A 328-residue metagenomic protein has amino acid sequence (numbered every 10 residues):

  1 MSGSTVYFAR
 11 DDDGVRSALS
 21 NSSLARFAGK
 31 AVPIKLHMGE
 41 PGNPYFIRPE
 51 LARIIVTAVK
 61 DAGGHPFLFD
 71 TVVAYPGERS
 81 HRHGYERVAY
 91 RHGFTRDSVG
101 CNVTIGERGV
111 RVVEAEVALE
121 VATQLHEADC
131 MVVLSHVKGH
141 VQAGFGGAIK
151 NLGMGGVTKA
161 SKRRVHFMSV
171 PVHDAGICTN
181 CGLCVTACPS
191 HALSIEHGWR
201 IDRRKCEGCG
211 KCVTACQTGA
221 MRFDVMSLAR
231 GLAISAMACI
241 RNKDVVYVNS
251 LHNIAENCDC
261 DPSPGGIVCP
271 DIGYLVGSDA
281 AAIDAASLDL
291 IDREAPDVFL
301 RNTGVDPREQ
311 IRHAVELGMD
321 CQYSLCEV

Functional and structural regions predicted by a protein language model:
M1-V328: N-terminal and secondary-structure boundary signal
